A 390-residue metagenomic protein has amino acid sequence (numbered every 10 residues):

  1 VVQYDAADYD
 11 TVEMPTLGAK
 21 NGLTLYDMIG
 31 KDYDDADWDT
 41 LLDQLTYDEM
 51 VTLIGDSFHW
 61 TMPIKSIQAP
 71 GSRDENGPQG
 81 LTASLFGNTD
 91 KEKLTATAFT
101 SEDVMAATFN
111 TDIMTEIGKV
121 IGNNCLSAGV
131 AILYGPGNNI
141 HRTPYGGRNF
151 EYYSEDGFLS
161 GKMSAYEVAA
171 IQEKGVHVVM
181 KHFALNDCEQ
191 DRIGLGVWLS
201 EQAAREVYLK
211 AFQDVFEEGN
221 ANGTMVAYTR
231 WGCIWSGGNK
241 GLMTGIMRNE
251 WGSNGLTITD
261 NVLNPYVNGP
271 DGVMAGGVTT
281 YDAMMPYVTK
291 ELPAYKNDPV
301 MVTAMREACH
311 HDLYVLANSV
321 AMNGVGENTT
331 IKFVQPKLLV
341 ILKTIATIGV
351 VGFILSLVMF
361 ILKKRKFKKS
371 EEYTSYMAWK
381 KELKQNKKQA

Functional and structural regions predicted by a protein language model:
V1-A390: Glycoside hydrolase catalytic-domain context in secreted enzymes
